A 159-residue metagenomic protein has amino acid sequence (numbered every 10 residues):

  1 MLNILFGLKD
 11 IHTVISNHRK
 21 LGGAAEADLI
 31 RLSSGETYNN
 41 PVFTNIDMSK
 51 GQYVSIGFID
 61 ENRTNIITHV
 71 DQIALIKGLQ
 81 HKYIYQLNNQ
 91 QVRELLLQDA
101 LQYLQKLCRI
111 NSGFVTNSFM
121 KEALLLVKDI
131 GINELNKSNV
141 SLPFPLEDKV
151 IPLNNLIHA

Functional and structural regions predicted by a protein language model:
M1-A27, R31-S33, T37-A159: Conserved RNA-binding domains used in RNP assembly and mRNA/RNA metabolism
